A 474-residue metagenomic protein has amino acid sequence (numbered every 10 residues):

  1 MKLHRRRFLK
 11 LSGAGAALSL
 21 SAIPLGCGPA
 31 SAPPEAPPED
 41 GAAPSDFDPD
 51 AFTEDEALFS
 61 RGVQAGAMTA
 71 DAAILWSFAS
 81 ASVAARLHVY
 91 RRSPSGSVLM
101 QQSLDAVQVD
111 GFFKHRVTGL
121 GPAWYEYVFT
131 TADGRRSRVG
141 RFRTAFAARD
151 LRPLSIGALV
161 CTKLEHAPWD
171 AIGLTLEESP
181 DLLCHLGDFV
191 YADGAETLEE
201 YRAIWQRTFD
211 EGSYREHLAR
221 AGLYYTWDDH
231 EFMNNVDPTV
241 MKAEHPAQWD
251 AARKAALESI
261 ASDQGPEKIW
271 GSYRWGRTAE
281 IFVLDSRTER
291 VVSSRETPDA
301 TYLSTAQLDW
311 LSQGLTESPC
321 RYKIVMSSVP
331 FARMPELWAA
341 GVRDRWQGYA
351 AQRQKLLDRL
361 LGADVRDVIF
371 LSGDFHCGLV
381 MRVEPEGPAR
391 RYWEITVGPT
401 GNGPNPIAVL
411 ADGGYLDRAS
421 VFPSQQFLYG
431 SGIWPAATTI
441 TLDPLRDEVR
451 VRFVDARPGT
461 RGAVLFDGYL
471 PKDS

Functional and structural regions predicted by a protein language model:
M1: Flexible coil/turn residues that form the inter-helical turn or adjacent wing/linker of helix-turn-helix
R7-G28: N-terminal export signals
L18-L20, P37-S474: Metal-dependent phosphoester/phosphodiester hydrolase catalytic core
G28-E35: Bacterial lipoprotein signal-peptidase II cleavage site
